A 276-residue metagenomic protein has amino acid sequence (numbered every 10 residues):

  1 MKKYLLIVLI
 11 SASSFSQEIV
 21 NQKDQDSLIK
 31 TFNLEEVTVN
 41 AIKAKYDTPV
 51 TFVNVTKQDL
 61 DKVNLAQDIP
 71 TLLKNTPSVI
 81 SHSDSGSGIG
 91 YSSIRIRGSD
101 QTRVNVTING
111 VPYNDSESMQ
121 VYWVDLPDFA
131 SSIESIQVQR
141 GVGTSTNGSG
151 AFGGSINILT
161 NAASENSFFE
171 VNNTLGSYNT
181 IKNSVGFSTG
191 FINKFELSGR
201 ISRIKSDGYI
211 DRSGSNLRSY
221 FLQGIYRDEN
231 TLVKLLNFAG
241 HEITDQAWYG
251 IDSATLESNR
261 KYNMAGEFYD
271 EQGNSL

Functional and structural regions predicted by a protein language model:
M1-D24, L34: Bacterial Sec-dependent N-terminal signal peptides
E18-K62, Q101: Short, acidic, small-residue-rich periplasmic hinge/interaction motif at the N-terminus of Gram-negative outer-membrane
E36, I69-L72, S92-R95, T107 (+4 more regions): N-terminal periplasmic accessory domains that precede and gate Gram-negative outer-membrane beta-barrel machines
P70-P112, E134: Extracytoplasmic beta-strand/coil segments of soluble accessory domains associated with Gram-negative outer-membrane
S87, L126, S149, G176-T180 (+2 more regions): Transmembrane beta-barrel outer-membrane domains
P112-R140, L159, A254-E257: Short acidic/polar hinge/loop motifs at secondary-structure boundaries that mediate gating or recognition
L175-K205, I210-Y249, L256-S258: Transmembrane beta-barrel wall of Gram-negative outer-membrane proteins
A247-S275: Solvent-exposed loop segments that connect transmembrane elements
